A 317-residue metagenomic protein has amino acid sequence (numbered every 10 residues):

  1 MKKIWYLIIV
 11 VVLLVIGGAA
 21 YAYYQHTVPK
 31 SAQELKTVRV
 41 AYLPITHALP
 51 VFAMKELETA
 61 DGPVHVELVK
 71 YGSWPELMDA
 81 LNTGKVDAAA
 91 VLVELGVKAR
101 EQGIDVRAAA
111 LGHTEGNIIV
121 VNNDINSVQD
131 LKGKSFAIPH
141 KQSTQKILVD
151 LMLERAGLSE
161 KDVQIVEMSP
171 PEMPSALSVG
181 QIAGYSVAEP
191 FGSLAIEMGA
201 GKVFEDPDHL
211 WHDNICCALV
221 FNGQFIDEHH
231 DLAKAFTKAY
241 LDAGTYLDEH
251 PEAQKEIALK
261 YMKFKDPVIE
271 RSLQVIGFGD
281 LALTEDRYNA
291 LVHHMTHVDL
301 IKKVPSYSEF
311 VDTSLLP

Functional and structural regions predicted by a protein language model:
M1-I16: N-terminal Sec-pathway targeting helices
G17-Y23, H65, T144-Q164, K238-V268 (+1 more regions): Ligand-binding clefts/hinges and TM-proximal coupling segments of bilobed small-molecule sensing domains
Y24-L158, Q164-E167, A183-E189, A200-V203 (+1 more regions): Short, glycine-/small- and polar/acidic-enriched structural segments that line small-molecule recognition paths
L49-F52, D79, T83, V97 (+11 more regions): Solvent-exposed, polar/charged alpha-helical surfaces in well-ordered, non-transmembrane soluble domains, broadly
E58-V64, H209-W211, F278-E285: Short, solvent-exposed loop/beta-turn-alpha elements that line the ligand-binding surface or hinge of extracytoplasmic
V93-L95, V166, P171-A258: Pocket-lining segment of extracytoplasmic ligand-binding domains
D227-K302: Secondary-structure end/capping motifs
T296-P317: Conserved C-terminal helix/tail region of periplasmic/extracytoplasmic solute-binding proteins
